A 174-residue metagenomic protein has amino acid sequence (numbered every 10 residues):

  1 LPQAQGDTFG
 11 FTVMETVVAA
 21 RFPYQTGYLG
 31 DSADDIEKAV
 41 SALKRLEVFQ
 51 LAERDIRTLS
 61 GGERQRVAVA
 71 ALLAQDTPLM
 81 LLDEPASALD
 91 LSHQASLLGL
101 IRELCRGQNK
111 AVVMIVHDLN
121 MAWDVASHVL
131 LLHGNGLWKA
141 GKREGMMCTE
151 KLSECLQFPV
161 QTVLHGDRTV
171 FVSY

Functional and structural regions predicted by a protein language model:
V18, A33-L51: Conserved ABC ATPase "signature" region
D55-L59, E63: Conserved ABC ATPase signature
M80-E84: Catalytic Walker B motif of ABC-type/P-loop ATPase nucleotide-binding domains
V116-H117: H-loop/switch region of ABC-family ATPase nucleotide-binding domains
A122-D124: A short, surface-exposed alpha-helical micro-motif characterized by mixed small hydrophobic and charged/polar residues
L130, G134-G145: Conserved switch/coupling elements of ABC/ABC-like ATPase nucleotide-binding domains
T149, S153-Y174: ABC ATPase nucleotide-binding domains
